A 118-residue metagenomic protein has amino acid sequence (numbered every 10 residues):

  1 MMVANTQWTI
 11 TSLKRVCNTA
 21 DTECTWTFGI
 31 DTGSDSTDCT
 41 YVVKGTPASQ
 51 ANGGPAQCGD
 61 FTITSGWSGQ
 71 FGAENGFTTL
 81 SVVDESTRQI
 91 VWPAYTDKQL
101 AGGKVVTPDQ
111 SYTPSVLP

Functional and structural regions predicted by a protein language model:
M1-S49: Short, surface-exposed binding/anchoring microloops in extracellular/periplasmic proteins
A51-P118: Acidic, low-complexity intrinsically disordered segments
